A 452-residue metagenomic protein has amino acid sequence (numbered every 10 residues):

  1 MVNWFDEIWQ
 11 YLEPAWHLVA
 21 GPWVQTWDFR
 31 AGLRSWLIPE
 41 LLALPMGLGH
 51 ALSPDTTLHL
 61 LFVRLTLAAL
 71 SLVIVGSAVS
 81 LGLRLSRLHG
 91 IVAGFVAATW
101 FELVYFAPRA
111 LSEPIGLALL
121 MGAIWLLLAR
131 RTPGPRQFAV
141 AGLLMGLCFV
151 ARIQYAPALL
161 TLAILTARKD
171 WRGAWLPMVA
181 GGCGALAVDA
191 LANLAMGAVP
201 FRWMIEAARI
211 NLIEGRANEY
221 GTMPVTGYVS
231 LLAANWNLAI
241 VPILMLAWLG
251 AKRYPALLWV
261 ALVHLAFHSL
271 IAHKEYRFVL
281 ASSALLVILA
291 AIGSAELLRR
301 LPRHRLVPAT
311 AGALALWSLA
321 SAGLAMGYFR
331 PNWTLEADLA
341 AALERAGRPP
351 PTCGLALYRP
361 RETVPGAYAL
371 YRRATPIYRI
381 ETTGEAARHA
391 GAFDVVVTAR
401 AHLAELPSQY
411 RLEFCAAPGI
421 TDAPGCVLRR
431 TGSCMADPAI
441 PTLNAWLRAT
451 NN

Functional and structural regions predicted by a protein language model:
W4-D6, A31-R34, Y105-I115, Y276: Short acidic/glycine- and proline-prone juxtamembrane loop motifs at membrane-interface regions of multi-pass membrane
Q10-L18, R30-P54, P114, V225-A233 (+1 more regions): Short hydrophobic/aromatic helix or loop-helix immediately within or flanking a transmembrane segment in polytopic
W16, E113-I115, I153, P157 (+2 more regions): Hydrophobic/aromatic-rich transmembrane helices and adjacent perimembrane loops
L61-H89, G122: Transmembrane-helix motifs of polytopic, lipid-linked glycan transferases
A93-F95, F101-F106, M121, L126 (+3 more regions): Membrane-interface alpha helices of multi-pass inner-membrane proteins
C148-F149, I153-I243, L257-L258, L270 (+2 more regions): Membrane-lumen/periplasm interface segments of specific transmembrane helices in polyprenyl phosphate-linked
G182-C183, A187, L257-L258, L262 (+2 more regions): Signature aromatic-anchored transmembrane alpha helix within multi-pass, membrane-resident enzymes that catalyze glycan
A309-V395, A399-R400, G432-N452: Membrane-embedded, lumen/periplasm-facing catalytic core of multi-pass transferases that use lipid-linked donors
